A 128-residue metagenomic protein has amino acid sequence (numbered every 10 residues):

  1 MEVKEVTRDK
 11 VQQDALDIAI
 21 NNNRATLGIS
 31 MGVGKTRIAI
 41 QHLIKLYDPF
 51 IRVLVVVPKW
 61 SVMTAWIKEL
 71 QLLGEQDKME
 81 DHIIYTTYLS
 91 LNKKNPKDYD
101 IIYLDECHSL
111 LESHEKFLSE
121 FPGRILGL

Functional and structural regions predicted by a protein language model:
M1-G28: Conserved pre-motif I regulatory segment
N22-H42: Walker A/P-loop
R24, I51-R52, Q76-D77, D100 (+1 more regions): Residues that mark the start of a beta-strand
L27, V55, I84-T86, I102: Hydrophobic positions in the central parallel beta-sheet of the AAA+
I38-H42, E69, S113-E120: A short acidic, amphipathic alpha-helical/loop segment
I51-K59: Conserved RecA-like ASCE P-loop NTPase motor core of nucleic-acid helicases/translocases
M63-D98: Inter-Walker segment of RecA-like/P-loop motor cores
Y88-L89, N95-L128: SF2 helicase catalytic motif II
